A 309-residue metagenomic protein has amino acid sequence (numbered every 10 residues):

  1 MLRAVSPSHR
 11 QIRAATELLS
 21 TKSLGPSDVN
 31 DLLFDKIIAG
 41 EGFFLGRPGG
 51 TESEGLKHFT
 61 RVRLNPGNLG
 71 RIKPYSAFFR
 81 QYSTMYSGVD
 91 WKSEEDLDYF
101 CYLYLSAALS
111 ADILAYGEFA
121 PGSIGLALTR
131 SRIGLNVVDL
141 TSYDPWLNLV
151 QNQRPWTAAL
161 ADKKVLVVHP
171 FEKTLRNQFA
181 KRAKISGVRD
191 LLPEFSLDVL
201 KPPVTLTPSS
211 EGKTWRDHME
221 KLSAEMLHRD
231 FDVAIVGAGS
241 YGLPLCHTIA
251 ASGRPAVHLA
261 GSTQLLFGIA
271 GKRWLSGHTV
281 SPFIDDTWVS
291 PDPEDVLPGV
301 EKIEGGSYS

Functional and structural regions predicted by a protein language model:
M1-E194: Electropositive, gly/pro-rich neighborhoods at or near active sites that engage anionic ligands
D28-D31, D96-L103, D217-D230, Y241: A short, acidic, amphipathic alpha-helical segment used as a generic capping/interface helix at domain edges
G46, L200-P202, L259: Hydrophobic residues at beta-strand termini and immediately following loops that shape nucleotide-binding pockets
T129, I133-D144, D198-K221: Glycine-rich phosphate-binding "P-loop"
K164-V167, R216-E225, S276-V289: A polyampholytic, Gly/Pro-enriched intrinsically disordered region
H169, F231-L245, H258-A260: Glycine-rich anion-binding loop/nest that anchors nucleotide
I185-T207, R229: Non-catalytic interaction surface on structured domains
P244-S309: C-terminal functional extensions of proteins
